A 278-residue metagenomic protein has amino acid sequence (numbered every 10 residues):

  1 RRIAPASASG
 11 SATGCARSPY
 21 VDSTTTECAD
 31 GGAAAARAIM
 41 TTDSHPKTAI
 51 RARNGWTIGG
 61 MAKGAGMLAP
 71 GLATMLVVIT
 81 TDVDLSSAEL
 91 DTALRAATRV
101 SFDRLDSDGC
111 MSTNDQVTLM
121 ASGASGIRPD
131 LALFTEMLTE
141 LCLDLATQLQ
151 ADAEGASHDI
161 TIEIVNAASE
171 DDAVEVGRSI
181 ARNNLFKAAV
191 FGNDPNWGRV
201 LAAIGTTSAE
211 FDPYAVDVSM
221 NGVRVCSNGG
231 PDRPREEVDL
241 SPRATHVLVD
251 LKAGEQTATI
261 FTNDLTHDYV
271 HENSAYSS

Functional and structural regions predicted by a protein language model:
R1, A6, A12, R17 (+1 more regions): A structural signal for small-residue-enriched, beta-sheet-centric alpha/beta enzyme cores and oligomeric scaffold folds
